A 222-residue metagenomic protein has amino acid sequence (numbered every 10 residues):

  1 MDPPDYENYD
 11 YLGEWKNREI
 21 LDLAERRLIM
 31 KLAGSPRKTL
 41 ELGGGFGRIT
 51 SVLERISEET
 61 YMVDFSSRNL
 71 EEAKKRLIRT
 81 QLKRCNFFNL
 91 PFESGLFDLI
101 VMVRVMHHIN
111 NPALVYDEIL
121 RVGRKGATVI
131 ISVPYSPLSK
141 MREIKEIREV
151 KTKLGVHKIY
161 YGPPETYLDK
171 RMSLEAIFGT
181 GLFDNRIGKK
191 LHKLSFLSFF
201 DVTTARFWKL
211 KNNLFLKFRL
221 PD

Functional and structural regions predicted by a protein language model:
M1-G34, R48, V52, S195-D201: Conserved class I S-adenosyl-L-methionine
P36-G45: Conserved class I S-adenosyl-L-methionine
F46-N89: Class I SAM-dependent methyltransferase SAM/SAH-binding core
V101: A conserved beta-strand element that flanks and buttresses the S-adenosyl-L-methionine
R104-H108: Short catalytic micro-motifs in class I SAM-dependent methyltransferases
A113-K125: A short glycine-rich, Lys/Arg-flanked "PGG" loop and its adjoining helix->strand segment in the class I
I130-T152: Conserved class I S-adenosyl-L-methionine
I144-R148, E165, K170, E175-D222: A C-terminal cap/extension of S-adenosyl-L-methionine-dependent methyltransferases that defines the acceptor-substrate
